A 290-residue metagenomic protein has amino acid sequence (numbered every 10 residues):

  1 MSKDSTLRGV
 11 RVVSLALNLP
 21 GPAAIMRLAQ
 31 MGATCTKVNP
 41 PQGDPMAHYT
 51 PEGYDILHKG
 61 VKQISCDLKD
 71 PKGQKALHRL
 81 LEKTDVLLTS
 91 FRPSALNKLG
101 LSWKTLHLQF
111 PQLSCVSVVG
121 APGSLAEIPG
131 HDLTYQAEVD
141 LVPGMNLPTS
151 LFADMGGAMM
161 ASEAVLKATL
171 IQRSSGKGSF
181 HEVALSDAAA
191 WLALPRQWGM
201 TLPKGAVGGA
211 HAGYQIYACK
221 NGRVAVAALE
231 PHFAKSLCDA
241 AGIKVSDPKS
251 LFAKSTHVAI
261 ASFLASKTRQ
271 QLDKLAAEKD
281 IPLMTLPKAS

Functional and structural regions predicted by a protein language model:
M1-K177, T201, K267, Q271: N-terminal helix-loop segment corresponding to the beta1-alpha1 unit of nucleotide/adenylate-binding folds
G32, T89, P203-G205, A241-G242 (+1 more regions): Short, intrinsically disordered/low-complexity patches at protein termini and at juxtamembrane boundaries
T50-G53, E138, A206-H211, V245-K249: N-proximal short alpha-helices
I64-C66, V183, V226, L286: Hydrophobic residues at beta-strand termini and immediately following loops that shape nucleotide-binding pockets
G100, W191, L202, L283-M284: A short hydrophobic/aromatic micro-motif that marks alpha-helical segments and, especially, helix-coil
I171-E182, A188-I243: Active-site-lining helix/loop region of Rossmann-like oxidoreductase modules
S186-A188, E278-K279: Short acidic/histidine-centered micro-motifs embedded in hydrophobic/aromatic stretches that mark compact functional
A212-A289: Aromatic-enriched alpha-helical interface/lid elements that frame and gate functional surfaces
